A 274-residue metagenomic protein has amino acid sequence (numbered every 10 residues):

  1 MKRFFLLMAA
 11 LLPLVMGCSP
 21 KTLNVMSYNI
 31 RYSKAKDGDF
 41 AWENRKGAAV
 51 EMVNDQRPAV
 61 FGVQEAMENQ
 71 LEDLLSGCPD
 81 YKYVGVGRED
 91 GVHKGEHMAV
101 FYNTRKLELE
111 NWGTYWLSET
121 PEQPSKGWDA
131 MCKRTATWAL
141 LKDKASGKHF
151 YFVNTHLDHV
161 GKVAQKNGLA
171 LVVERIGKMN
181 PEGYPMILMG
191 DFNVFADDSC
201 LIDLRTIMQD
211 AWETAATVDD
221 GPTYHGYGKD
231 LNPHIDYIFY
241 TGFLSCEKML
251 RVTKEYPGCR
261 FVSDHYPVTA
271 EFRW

Functional and structural regions predicted by a protein language model:
M1-T22: Bacterial Sec-dependent N-terminal signal peptides
M16-G77, D90-G95, K166-A170, W274: N-terminal, active-site-proximal structural segment of metallo-dependent hydrolase catalytic domains
T22-K34, E110-Y115, K148-D158: Active-site-proximal beta-strand elements of phosphoester/diester hydrolases
L23, A59-V60, F150, P185-I187 (+2 more regions): Short, Asp-centered acidic motifs that coordinate Mg2+ and/or phosphate in catalytic or ligand-binding sites
I30, E65, T155-L157, D191-F192 (+1 more regions): Active-site metal-binding loops of divalent metal-dependent hydrolases
Y32-F40, E110, K162, D219-P222: Short, solvent-exposed loop/turn elements at domain surfaces
V60-H149, K248-V252: Structured beta-strand-rich core segments of catalytic domains in phosphoester-bond hydrolases
V163, N167, E174-M186, N193-W274: Metal-dependent phosphoester-hydrolase catalytic domains
